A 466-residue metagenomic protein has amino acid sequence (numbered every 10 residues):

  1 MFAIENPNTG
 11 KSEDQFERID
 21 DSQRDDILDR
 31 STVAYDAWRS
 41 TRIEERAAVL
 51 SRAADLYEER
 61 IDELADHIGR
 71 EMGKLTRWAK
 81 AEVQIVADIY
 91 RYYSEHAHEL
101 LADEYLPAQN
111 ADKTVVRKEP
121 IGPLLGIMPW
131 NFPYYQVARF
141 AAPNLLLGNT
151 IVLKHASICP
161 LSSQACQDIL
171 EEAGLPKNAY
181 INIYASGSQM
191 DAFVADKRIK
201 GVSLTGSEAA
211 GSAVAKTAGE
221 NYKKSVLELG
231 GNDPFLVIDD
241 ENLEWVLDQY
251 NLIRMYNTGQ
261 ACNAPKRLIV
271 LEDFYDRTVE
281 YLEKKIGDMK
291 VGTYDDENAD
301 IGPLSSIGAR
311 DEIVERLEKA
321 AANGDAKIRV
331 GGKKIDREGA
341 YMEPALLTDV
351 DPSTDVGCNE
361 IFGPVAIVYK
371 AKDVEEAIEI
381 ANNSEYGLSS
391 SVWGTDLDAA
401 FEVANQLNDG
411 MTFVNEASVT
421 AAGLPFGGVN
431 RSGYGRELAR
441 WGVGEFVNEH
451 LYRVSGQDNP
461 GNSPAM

Functional and structural regions predicted by a protein language model:
M1-D112: N-terminal Rossmann-like NAD(P)+-binding subdomain of aldehyde/semialdehyde dehydrogenases
P7, D21-R24, I43, I61 (+4 more regions): Residues at or immediately preceding the N-termini of alpha-helices
T9-Q15, I199, L236, K284 (+3 more regions): Conserved C-terminal structural/oligomerization subdomain of aldehyde/semialdehyde dehydrogenase
G10, R46, I68, Y90 (+9 more regions): Residue-level signal for inorganic ion chemistry
S12-I19, A34-S40, L125-G126, F235-I238 (+5 more regions): Short, well-ordered beta-strand elements within core beta-sheets of diverse protein domains
Y35, R39, A54-I61, A65 (+19 more regions): Structural signal for hydrophobic packing residues in well-ordered secondary-structure cores of soluble enzyme domains
Y105-W245, A371: Rossmann-like NAD(P) dinucleotide-binding subdomain of oxidoreductase/dehydrogenase enzymes
A209-D351, V414, G461-P464: ALDH superfamily catalytic-core signature
